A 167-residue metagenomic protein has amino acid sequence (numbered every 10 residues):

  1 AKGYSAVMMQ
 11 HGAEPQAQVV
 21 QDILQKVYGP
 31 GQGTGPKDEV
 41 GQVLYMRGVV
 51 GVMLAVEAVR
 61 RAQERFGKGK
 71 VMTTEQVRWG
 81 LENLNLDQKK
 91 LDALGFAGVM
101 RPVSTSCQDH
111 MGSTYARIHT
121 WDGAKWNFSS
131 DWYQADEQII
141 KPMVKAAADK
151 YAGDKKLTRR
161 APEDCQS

Functional and structural regions predicted by a protein language model:
A1-V50, W132-Y133, A147: Extracellular/periplasmic periplasmic-binding protein-like sensory domains
Y28-G29, G67-K68, N85, G95 (+1 more regions): Short, flexible coil/linker elements and helix-boundary hinge sites characteristic of intrinsically disordered
G33-Y45, V52, V56-S130: Segments of small-molecule ligand-sensing domains
L86-K90, R160, S167: Short, charged N-terminal helix-start/capping segments
S106-Q108, P162-S167: Sequence contexts marking disulfide-bonded cysteines in secreted/extracellular proteins
Y133-A161: Short, cationic low-complexity segments
